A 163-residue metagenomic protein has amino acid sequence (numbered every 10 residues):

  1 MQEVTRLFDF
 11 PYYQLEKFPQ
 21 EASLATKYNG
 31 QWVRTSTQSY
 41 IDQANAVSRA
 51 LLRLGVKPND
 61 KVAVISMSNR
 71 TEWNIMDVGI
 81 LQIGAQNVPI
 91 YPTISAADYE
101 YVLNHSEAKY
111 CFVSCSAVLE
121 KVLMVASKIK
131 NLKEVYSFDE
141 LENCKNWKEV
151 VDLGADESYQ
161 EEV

Functional and structural regions predicted by a protein language model:
Q2-L24, D42: A short N-terminal helical cap/helix-turn-helix that marks the beginning of AMP-binding/adenylate-forming
S23-V78, S95-E100, K148-G154: Conserved AMP-binding/adenylate-forming core of the ANL superfamily
K57, K109, K133: Short acidic/polar active-site loop segments enriched in Thr and Asp
L81: Anion (oxyanion) recognition and catalysis
G84: Structured binding elements
V88, F112, E134-Y136: Hydrophobic/aromatic beta-strand patches that form the interior of the parallel beta-sheet core in alpha/beta enzyme
P92-M124: Conserved ATP-dependent adenylate/AMP-binding module captured primarily in the ANL superfamily
A117-V163: ANL superfamily adenylate-forming
